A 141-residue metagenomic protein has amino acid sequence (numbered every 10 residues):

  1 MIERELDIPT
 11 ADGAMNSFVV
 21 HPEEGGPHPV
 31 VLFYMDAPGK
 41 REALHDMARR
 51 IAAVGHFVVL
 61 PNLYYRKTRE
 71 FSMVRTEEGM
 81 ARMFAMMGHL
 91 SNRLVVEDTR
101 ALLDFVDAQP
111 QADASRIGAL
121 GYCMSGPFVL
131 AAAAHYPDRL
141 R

Functional and structural regions predicted by a protein language model:
M1-R141: N-terminal cap/leader regions of alpha/beta-hydrolase-fold enzymes, predominantly small-molecule hydrolases
